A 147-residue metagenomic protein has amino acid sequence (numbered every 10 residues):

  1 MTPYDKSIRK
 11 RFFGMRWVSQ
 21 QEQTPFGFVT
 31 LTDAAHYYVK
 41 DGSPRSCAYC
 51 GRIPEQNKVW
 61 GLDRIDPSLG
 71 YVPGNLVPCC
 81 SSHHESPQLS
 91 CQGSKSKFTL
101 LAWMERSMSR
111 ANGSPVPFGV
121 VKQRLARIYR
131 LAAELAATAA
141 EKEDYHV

Functional and structural regions predicted by a protein language model:
T2-S46, S68: Short, charged surface segments at domain edges that flank catalytic/cofactor-binding sites
G27-F28, S46-P78, P87, G93: Histidine-centered nuclease catalytic patch
S43-P44, R52, G113-V116: Short aromatic/hydrophobic-glycine micro-motifs
G74, E85-V147: A detector for short metal-coordination/catalytic motifs
S81-H83: C-terminal, surface-exposed recognition/capping segments
